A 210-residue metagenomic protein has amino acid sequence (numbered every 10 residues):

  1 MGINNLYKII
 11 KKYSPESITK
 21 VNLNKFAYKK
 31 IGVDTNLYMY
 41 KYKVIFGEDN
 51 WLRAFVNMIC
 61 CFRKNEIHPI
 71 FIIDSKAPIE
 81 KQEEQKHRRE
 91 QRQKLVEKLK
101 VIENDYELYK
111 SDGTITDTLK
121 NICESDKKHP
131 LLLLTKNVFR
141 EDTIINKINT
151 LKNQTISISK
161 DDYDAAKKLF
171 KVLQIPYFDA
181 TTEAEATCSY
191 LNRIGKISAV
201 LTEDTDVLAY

Functional and structural regions predicted by a protein language model:
G2-Y13, S17, F26-T181, T187-L191: Noncatalytic, basic helical substrate-engagement surface that gates or grips nucleic-acid strands
L23: Active-site and ligand/interface coordination hotspots across diverse enzymes and nucleic-acid-associated assemblies
C188-Y210: Acidic, metal-binding active-site segment of PIN/NYN-like and related structure-specific nucleases
